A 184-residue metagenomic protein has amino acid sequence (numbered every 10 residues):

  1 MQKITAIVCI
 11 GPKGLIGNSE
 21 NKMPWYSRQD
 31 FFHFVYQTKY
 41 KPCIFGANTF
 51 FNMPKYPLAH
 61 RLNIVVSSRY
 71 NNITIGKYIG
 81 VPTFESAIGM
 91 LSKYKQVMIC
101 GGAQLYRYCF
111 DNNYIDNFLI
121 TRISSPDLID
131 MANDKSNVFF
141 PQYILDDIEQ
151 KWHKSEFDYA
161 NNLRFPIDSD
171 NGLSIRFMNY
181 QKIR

Functional and structural regions predicted by a protein language model:
Q2-R184: Enzymes that bind and transform nitrogen-containing heteroaromatic metabolites
